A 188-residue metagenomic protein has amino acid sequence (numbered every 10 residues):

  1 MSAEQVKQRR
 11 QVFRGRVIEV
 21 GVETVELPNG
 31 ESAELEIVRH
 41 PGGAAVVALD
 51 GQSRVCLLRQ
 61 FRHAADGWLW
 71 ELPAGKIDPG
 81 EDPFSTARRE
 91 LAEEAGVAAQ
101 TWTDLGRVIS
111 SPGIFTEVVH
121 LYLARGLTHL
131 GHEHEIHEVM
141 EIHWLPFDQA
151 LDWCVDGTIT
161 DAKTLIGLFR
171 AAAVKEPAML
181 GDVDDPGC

Functional and structural regions predicted by a protein language model:
M1-R9: N-terminal positively charged helical leader segments and presequences
Q8-A45, G51: Acidic, metal-coordinating catalytic segment for phosphate/diphosphate chemistry, firing primarily on the Nudix
Q11-G15, L27, H63, V108-V119: Acidic pyrophosphate-coordinating catalytic loop
E19-E23, W68, V118-H120, E141: Short beta-strand micro-motifs in enzyme catalytic cores
P28-N29, D50-Q52, F61, R125-H129 (+2 more regions): Short loop segments at secondary-structure junctions
A33, G42-A45, K76-A162, D182: Unchanged
G43-G67, E71: A glycine-rich, hydrophobic loop/mini-helix early in the fold
L168: C-terminal boundary of histidine-terminating zinc-finger modules
